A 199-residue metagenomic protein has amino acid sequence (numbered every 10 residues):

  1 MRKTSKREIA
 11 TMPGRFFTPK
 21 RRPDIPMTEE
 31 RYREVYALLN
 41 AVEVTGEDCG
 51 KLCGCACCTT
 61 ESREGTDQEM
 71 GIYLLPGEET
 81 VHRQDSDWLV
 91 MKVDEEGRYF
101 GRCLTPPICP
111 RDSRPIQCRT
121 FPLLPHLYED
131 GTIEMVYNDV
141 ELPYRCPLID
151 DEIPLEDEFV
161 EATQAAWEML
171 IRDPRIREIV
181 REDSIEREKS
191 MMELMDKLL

Functional and structural regions predicted by a protein language model:
R2-L199: Short loop/turn segments that flank or connect secondary-structure elements
